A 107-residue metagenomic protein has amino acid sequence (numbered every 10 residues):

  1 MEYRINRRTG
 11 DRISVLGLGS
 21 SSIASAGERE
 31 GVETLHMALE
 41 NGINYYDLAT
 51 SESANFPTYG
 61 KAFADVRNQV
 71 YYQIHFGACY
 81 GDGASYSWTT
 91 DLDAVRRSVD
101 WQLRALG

Functional and structural regions predicted by a protein language model:
M1-I74: N-terminal binding-site loop/beta-alpha segment at the start of enzyme catalytic domains that lines or forms
I5-R8, V15, D82, S87 (+1 more regions): Short, functionally important structural connectors and interaction interfaces within domains
A26, E40, Y86-G107: Glycine/proline-rich, positively charged, aromatic-decorated active-site loop/lid region on the catalytic face
Y45, F76, W101-A105: Non-transmembrane, interaction-prone segments in cytosolic or luminal domains
T50-F56, Y80-Y86, L106-G107: Low-complexity, flexible helical/coil segments
D65-L92: Structural motif corresponding to the early beta-alpha repeats
